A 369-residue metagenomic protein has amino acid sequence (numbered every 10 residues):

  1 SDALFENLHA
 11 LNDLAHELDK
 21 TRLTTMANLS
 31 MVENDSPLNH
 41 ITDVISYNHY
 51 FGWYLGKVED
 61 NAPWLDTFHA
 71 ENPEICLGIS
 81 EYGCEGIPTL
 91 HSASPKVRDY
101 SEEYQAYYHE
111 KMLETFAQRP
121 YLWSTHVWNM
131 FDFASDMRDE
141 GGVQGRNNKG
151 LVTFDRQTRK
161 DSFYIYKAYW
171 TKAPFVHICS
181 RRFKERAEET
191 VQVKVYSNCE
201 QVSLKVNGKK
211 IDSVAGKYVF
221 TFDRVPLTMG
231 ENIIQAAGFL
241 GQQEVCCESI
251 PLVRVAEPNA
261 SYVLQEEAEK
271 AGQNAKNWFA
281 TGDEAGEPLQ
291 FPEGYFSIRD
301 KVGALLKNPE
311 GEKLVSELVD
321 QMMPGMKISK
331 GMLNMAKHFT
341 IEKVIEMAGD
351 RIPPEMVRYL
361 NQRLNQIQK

Functional and structural regions predicted by a protein language model:
S1-A215, P226, E231-I233, A237-Q243: Extended substrate-binding grooves/exosites of carbohydrate-active enzymes
M130, V319-D320, N365: Short amphipathic alpha-helical surface patches that mediate protein-protein
T171-F175, A256-Y262: Short, charged low-complexity linker/loop segments at the C-terminal edge of domains
Y218-D223: Short strand-edge motifs at loop-to-beta-strand transitions and within beta-strands of extracellular beta-rich domains
Q242-A256, L264: Edge beta-strands of extracellular beta-sandwich domains
V263-Y295, D300: Compositionally biased low-complexity segments at domain edges in trafficked proteins and select soluble regulators
G286-M356: Compact, charge-rich alpha-helical regulatory domains located at protein termini
R351-K369: Repeat-associated, polar segments at repeat-unit boundaries in modular proteins
